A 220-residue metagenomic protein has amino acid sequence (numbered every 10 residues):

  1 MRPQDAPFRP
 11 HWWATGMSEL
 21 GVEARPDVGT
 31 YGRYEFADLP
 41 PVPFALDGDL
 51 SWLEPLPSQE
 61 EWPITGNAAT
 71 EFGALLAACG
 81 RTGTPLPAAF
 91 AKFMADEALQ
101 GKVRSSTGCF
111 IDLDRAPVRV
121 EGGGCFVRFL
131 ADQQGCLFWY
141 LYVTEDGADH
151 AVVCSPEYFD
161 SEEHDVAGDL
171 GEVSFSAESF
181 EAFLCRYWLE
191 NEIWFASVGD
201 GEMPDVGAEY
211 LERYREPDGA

Functional and structural regions predicted by a protein language model:
M1-A148, E157-F159, P217-D218: A surface-exposed partner-binding patch
M1-F8, C185-W188, W194-E202: Intrinsically disordered, low-complexity segments enriched in small residues
A6, L46, T65-A68, D169 (+2 more regions): Intrinsic-disorder-associated interaction segments
W12, G199-A220: Charge-dense, low-complexity intrinsically disordered regions
G21, G80, E192, G199-G201 (+1 more regions): Short, flexible coil/linker elements and helix-boundary hinge sites characteristic of intrinsically disordered
F138-V143, H164-D165, F195-A196: A short secondary-structure junction signal
H150-W194: Compact, glycine/acidic-enriched structural inserts
